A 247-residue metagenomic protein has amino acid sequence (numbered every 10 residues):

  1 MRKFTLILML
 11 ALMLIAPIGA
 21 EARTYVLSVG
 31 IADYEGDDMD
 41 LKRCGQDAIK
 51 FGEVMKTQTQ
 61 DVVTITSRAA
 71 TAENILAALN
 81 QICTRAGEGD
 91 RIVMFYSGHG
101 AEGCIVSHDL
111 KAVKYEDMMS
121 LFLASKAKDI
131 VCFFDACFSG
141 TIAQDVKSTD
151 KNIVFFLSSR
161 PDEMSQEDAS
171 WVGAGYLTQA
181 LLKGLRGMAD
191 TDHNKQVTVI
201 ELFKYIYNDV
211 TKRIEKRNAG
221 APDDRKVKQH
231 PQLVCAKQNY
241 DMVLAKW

Functional and structural regions predicted by a protein language model:
T5-L6, M13, P17-W247: Cysteine endopeptidase catalytic domains of the caspase/legumain-like
